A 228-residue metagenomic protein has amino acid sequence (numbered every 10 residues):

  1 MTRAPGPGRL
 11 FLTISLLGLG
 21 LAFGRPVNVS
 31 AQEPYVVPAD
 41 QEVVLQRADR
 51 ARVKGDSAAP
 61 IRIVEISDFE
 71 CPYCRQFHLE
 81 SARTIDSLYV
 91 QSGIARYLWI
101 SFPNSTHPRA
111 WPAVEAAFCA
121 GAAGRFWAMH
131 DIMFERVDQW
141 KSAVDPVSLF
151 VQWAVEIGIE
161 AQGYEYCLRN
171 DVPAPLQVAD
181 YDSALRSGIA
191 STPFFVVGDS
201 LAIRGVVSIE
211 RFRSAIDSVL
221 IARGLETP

Functional and structural regions predicted by a protein language model:
M1-S15: Bacterial N-terminal signal peptides that target proteins for export
F11-R25: Bacterial N-terminal signal peptides
V27-V43: N-proximal helix/coil linker or "cap" segments that precede and/or mark the start of modular domains
Q32, I66, A82, V151-P228: C-terminal cap of thioredoxin/glutaredoxin-like
Q41, R125, R136, D171-P173: Residue-level recognition of alpha-helix termini/interfacial anchor residues
V44-I61, Y89: A short beta-strand-turn-helix
A59, V64-V155, L185, A190 (+2 more regions): Structural alpha/beta surface segment adjacent to cysteine/selenocysteine redox centers across thiol/disulfide enzymes
